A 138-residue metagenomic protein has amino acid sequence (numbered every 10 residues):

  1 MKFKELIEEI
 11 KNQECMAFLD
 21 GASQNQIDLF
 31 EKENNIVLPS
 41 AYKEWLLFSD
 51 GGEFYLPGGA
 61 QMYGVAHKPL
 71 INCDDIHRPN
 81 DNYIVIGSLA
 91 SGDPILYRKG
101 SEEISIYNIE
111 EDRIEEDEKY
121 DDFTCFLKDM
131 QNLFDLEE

Functional and structural regions predicted by a protein language model:
M1-L96, F134-E138: A surface-exposed partner-binding patch
S91-L96, D112-E118: Short, surface-exposed beta-strand/loop "edge" segments at domain boundaries and coil↔beta transitions
R98-S101: Short acidic-glycine loop/turn motifs at beta-strand connectors
Y107-E110: Catalytic Cys-His active-site segments of thiol-dependent hydrolases/isopeptidases
R113-Y120, T124-N132: Compact, glycine/acidic-enriched structural inserts
